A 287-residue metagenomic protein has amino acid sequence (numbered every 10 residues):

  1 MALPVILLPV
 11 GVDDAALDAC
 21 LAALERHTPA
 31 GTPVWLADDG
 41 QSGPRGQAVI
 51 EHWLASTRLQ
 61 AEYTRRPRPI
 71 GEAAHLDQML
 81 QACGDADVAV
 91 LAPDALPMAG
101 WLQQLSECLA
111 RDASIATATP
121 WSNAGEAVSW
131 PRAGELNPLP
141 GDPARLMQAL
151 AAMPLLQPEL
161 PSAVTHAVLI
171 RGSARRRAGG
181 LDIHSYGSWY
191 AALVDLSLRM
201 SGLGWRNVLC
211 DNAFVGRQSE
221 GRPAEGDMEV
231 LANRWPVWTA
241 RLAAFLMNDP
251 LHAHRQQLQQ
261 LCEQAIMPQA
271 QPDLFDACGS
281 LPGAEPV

Functional and structural regions predicted by a protein language model:
M1-A23: N-proximal low-complexity "stem/linker" segments adjacent to membrane-targeting elements
A22-G31: Short, acidic, metal-binding catalytic loop of nucleotide-sugar glycosyltransferases
D38-Q47: A conserved acidic beta->alpha catalytic loop
R66-C83: Glycine-rich, basic loop-to-helix element that forms the pyrophosphate-binding segment of sugar-nucleotide handling
D85-L96: Short beta-strand-to-loop acidic/aromatic patch adjacent to the donor-nucleotide binding site
L96-L136: Conserved donor NDP-sugar-binding/catalytic core segment of glycosyltransferases
N137-P138, Q148-S173: A recurrent flexible, glycine/aromatic-enriched loop bordering the glycosyltransferase active site that acts as
P161-G179, S185-A213: A short, conserved alpha-helix in the catalytic core of glycosyltransferases
